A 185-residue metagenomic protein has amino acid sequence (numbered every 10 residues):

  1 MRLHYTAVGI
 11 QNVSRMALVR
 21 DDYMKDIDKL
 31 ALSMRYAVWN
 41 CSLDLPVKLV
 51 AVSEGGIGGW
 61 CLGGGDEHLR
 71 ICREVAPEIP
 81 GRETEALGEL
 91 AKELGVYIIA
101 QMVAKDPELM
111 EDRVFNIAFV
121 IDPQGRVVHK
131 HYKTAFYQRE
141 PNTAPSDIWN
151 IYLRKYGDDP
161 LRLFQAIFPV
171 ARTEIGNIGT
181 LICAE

Functional and structural regions predicted by a protein language model:
M1, K92-E93, R172-I175: Extracellular/periplasmic catalytic domains that process cell-envelope and extracellular macromolecules
R2-I10, V75, Y156-L163: Short low-complexity stretches enriched in small and charged residues
R2-M24, K130-Y132, G176-E185: Active-site-proximal beta-strand elements of phosphoester/diester hydrolases
Q11, C61-G65, I167: Short amphipathic alpha-helical segments, especially helix-boundary/capping motifs
R15-K25, D66-E67, A76, T143-I151: Acidic/histidine-rich helix-loop elements that form or flank divalent-metal/phosphate-binding sites at the catalytic
M24, D28, L32-Q124, V128-Y132 (+1 more regions): Cys-nucleophile CN-hydrolase/nitrilase-fold catalytic domain and related Cys-dependent amidase chemistry that acts on
E108-E185: Active-site catalytic loop in hydrolytic enzyme cores
